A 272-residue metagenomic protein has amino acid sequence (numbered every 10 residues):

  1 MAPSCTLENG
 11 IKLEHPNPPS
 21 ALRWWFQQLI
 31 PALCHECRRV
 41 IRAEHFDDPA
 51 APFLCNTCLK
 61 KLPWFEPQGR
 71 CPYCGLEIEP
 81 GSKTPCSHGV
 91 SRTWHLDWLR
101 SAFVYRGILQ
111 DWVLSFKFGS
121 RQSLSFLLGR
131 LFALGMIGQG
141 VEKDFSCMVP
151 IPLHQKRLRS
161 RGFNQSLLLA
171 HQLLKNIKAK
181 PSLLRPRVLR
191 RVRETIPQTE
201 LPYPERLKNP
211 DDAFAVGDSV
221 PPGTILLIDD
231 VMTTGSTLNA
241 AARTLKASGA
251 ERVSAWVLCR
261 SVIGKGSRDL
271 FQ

Functional and structural regions predicted by a protein language model:
M1-Q272: Glycine-rich phosphate/pyrophosphate-handling loop used in enzymes and phosphotransfer proteins
